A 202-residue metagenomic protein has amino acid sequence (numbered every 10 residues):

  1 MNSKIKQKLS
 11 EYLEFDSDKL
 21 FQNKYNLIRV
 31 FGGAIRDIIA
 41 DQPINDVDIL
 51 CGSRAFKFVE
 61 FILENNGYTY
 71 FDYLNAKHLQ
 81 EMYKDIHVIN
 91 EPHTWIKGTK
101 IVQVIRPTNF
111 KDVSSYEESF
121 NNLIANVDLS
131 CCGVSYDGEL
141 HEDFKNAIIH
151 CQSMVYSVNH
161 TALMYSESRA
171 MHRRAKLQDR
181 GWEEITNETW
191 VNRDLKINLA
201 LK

Functional and structural regions predicted by a protein language model:
M1-K202: Catalytic cores of the polymerase beta-like nucleotidyltransferase superfamily and closely associated nucleotide
